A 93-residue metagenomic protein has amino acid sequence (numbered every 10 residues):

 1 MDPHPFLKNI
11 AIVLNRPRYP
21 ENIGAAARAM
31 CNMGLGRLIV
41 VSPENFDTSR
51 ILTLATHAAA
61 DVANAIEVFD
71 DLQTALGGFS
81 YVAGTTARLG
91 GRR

Functional and structural regions predicted by a protein language model:
M1-P17: Mobile, glycine- and charge-enriched loop segments and immediately flanking short secondary-structure elements within
K8, M33, G77: Structured loop/turn residues at beta-strand edges in well-structured enzyme cores
L14-R16, S42, T86: Short beta-strand/turn micro-motifs composed of small residues that flank or help shape donor/cofactor-binding pockets
R18-A26: Amphipathic alpha-helical repeat scaffolds
A27-N32: Short, solvent-exposed amphipathic alpha-helical segments in soluble enzyme and RNA/protein-processing domains
G36-P43: Short internal beta-strands
F46: Beta1-alpha1 glycine-rich phosphate/pyrophosphate-binding loop at the start of Rossmann-like nucleotide-binding domains
R50-R93: S-adenosyl-L-methionine/SAH cofactor-binding core of RNA-modifying enzymes
